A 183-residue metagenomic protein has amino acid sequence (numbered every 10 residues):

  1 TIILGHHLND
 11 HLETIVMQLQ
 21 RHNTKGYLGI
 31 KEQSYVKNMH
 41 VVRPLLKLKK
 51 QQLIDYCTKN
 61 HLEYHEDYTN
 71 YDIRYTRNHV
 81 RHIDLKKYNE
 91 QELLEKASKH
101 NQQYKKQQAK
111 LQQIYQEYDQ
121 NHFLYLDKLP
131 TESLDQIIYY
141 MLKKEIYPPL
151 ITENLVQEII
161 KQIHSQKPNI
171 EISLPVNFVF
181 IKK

Functional and structural regions predicted by a protein language model:
T1-I3, K182-K183: Short intrinsically disordered, low-complexity coil segments enriched in acidic
I2-I3, E13-A97: Catalytic subdomain that performs nucleotidyl-dependent activation
N9: Short active-site segment of divalent metal-dependent hydrolases/proteases that encodes the spacing between
S34-K37, S98-K183: AMP-forming adenylation/ATP pyrophosphatase catalytic core
